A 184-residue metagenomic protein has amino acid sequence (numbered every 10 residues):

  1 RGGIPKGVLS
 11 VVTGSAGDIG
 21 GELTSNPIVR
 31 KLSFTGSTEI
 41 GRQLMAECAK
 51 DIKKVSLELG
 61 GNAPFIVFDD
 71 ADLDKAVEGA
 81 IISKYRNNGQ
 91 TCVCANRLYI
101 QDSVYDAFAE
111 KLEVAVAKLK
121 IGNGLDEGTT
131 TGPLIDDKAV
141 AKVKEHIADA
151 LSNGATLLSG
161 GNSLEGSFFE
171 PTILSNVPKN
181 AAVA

Functional and structural regions predicted by a protein language model:
R1-G20: PLP-dependent aminotransferase-like
G3-K6, T24-K31: Short, surface-exposed connector motifs at secondary-structure boundaries
G7-T13, N62, N180-A184: Short, basic, helix/turn surface patches
G14-G17, I28-V29, P64: A broad detector of the eukaryotic-type serine/threonine protein kinase catalytic domain
S15-E22, G36-Q43: Beta-loop-alpha module in the N-terminal Rossmann-like domain of NAD(P)-dependent dehydrogenases, especially those
E22-L23, G79: CheY-like receiver
K31, S37-A182: ALDH superfamily catalytic-core signature
